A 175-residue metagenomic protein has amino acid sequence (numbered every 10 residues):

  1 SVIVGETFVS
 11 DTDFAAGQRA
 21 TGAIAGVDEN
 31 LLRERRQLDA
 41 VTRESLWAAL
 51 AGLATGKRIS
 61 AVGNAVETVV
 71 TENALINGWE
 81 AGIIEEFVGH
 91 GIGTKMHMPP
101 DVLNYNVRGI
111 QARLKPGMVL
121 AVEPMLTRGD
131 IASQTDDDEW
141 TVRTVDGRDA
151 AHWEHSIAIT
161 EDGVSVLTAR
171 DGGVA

Functional and structural regions predicted by a protein language model:
S1-Q18, G22-A175: Active-site neighborhoods and metal-handling regions in enzymes and metal-associated proteins
